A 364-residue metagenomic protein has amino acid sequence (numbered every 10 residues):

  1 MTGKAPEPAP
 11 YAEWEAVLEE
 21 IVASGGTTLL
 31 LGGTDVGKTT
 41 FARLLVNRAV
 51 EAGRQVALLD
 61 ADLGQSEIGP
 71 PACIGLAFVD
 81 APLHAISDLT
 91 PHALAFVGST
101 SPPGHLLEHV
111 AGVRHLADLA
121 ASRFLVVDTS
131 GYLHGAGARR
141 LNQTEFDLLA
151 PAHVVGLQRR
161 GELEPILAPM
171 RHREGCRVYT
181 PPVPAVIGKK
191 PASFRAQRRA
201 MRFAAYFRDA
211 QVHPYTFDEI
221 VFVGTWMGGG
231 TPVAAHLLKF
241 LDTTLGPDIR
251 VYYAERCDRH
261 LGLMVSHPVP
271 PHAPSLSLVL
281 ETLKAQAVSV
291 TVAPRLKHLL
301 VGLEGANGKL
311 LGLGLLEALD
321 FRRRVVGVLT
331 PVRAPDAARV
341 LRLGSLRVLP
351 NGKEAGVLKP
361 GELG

Functional and structural regions predicted by a protein language model:
M1-A23, L30, R48, A152-G364: Preference for solvent-exposed, low-hydrophobicity sequence contexts
P8-L31, A57-V127, Y132-L133: Nucleotide-state-sensitive switch-loop elements of NTP-binding domains
T34: The conserved Walker
K38: Conserved lysine of the Walker
F41, L45: Hydrophobic positions on the alpha1 helix immediately C-terminal to the Walker A/P-loop
N47-L58: Post-Walker A helix-loop "phosphate-sensing" segment adjacent to the P-loop in P-loop NTPases
C73-F78, Q143-T144, H172-E174: Short, hinge-like loop/turn segments at secondary-structure boundaries
R139-R159: Inter-motif core of Ras-like GTPase G domains
